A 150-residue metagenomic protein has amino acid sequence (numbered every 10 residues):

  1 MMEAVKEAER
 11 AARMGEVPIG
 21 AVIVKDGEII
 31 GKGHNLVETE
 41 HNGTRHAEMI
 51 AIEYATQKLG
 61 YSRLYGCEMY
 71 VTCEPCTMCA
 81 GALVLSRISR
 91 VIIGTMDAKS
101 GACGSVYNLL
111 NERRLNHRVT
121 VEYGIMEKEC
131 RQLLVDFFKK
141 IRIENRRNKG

Functional and structural regions predicted by a protein language model:
M1-M14, S62, P75-G150: Zinc-dependent deaminase
A4, A8-A11, A21, G31 (+2 more regions): Small-residue (primarily alanine) positions within well-ordered alpha-helices, especially packing/interaction faces
V17-I19, C67: Short loop/turn microsegments at loop-to-beta-strand junctions
I19-G27: Short beta-strand scaffold segments in enzyme catalytic cores
I30-V37: Short beta->alpha transition motifs characteristic of CBS
H34, H46, H117: Histidine-centered active-site/metal-ligand motif
V37, V71, T95: Residues that line or immediately flank small-molecule/substrate-binding pockets and catalytic motifs
R45, M49-S86: Helix-adjacent hinge/juxtasegments
